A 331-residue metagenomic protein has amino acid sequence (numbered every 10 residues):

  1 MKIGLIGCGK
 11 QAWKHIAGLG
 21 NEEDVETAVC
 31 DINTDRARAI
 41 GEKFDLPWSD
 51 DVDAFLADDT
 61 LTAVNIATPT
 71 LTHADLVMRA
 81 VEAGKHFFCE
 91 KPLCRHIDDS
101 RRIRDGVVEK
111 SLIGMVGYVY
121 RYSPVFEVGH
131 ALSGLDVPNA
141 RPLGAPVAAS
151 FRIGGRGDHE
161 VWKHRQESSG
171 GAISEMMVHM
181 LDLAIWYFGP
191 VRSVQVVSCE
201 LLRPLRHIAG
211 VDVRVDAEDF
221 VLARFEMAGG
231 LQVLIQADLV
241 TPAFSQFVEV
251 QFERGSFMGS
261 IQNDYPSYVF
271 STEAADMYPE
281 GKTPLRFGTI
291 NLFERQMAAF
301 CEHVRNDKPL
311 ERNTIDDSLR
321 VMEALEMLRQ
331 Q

Functional and structural regions predicted by a protein language model:
M1-F44: N-terminal Rossmann-like dinucleotide-binding module
L5, D24, A63-I66, R101 (+2 more regions): C-terminal helix-rich "cap/oligomerization" subdomain common to oxidoreductases
H15, F44-G106, Y118: Beta-loop-alpha module in the N-terminal Rossmann-like domain of NAD(P)-dependent dehydrogenases, especially those
I32, P284-A298, N313: Active-site loop of classical SDR/Rossmann-like NAD(P)-dependent oxidoreductases, centered on the catalytic Tyr-X3-Lys
D50, C89, G114-V116, S150 (+1 more regions): Hydrophobic residues in well-ordered beta-strands that form the structural core
Y120-V213: Predominantly a Rossmann-like dinucleotide-binding segment in NAD(P)-dependent oxidoreductases
D182-Y265, M297-P309: Contiguous beta-strand/loop segments that form the cofactor/metal-binding neighborhood of enzyme cores
